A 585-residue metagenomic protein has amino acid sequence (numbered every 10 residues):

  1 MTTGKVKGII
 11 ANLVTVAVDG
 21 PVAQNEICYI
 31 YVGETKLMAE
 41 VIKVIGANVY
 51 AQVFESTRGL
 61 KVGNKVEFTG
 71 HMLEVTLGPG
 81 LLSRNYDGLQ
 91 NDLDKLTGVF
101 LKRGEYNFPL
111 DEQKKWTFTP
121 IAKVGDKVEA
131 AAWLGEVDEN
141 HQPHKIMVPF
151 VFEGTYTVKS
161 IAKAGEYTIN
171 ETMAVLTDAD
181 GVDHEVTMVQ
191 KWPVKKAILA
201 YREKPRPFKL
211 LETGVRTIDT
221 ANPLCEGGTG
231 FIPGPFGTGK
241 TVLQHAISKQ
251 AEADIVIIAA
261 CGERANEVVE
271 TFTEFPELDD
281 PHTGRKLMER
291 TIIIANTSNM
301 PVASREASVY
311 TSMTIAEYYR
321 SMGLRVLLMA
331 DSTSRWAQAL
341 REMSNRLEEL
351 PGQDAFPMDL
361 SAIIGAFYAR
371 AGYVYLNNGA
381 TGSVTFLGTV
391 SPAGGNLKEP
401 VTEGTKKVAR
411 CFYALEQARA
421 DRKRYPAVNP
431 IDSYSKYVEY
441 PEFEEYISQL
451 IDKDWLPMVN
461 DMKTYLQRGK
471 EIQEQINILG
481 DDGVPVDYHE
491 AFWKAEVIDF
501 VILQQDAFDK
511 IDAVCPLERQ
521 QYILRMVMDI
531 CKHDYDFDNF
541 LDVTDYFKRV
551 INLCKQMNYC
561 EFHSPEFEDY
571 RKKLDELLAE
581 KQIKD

Functional and structural regions predicted by a protein language model:
M1-K102: N-terminal accessory targeting/assembly segments
L13-A17, V49-E55, E112-K123, T157-I161 (+1 more regions): Short alpha-helix capping/helix-loop boundary micro-motifs
D19, G33, H71-M72, Q90 (+4 more regions): Short, surface-exposed secondary-structure boundary micro-motifs
I42-N48, P79-Q90, H141-G165, D183-I198: Short, compositionally biased
G98-E139, H144-V151, T168-G228, L243-A246 (+2 more regions): P-loop NTPase nucleotide-binding/switch module
T220-A221, G227-I551, H563: P-loop NTPase catalytic core
D538-D585: C-terminal amphipathic alpha-helical interaction region
